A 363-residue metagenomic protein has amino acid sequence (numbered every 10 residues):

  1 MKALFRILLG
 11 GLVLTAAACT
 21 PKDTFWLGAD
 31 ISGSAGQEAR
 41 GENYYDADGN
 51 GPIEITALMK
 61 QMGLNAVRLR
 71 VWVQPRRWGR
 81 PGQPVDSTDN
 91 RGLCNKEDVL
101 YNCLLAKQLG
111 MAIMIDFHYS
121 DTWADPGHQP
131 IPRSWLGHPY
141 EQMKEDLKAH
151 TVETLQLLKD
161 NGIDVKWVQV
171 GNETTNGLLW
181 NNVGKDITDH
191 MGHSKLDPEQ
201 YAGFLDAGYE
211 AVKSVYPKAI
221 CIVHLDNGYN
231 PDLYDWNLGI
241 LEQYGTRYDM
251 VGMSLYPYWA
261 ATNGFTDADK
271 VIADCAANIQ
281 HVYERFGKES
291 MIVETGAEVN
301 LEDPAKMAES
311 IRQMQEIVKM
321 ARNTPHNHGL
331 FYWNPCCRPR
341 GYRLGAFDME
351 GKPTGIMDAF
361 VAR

Functional and structural regions predicted by a protein language model:
M1-G10: Sec-dependent signal peptide recognition, specifically the positively charged N-region followed immediately by
T15-A18: C-terminal motif of bacterial Sec signal peptides marking the signal peptidase cleavage site
P21-L58: Boundary/entry segment of secreted carbohydrate-active catalytic domains
L27-I31, V67-L69, I113-F117, K166-V170 (+4 more regions): Hydrophobic faces of well-ordered beta-strands that scaffold small-molecule active sites in alpha/beta enzyme cores
Q37-N50, Q74-W78, D89-E97, T175-L179 (+4 more regions): Acidic-and-aromatic substrate-binding clefts and catalytic sites of carbohydrate-active enzymes
A39-Y45, K185-T188, H281-G287, V299-R363: Aromatic-rich peripheral "rim/lid" segments of glycoside hydrolase catalytic domains that contact and position glycan
P52-T56, Y216-C221, G228-D303, R322 (+1 more regions): Glycoside hydrolase catalytic-domain groove-lining segments
L58-D197, Y201-C221, D226, C336: Substrate-binding cleft and catalytic face of glycoside hydrolase catalytic domains, especially the flexible beta-alpha
